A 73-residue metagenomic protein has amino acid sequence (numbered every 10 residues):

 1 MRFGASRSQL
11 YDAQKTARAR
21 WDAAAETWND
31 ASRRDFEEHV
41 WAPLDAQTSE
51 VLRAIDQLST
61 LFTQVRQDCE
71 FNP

Functional and structural regions predicted by a protein language model:
M1-P73: N-terminal secretion-targeting helices of virulence/extracellular proteins, encompassing both classical Sec signal
